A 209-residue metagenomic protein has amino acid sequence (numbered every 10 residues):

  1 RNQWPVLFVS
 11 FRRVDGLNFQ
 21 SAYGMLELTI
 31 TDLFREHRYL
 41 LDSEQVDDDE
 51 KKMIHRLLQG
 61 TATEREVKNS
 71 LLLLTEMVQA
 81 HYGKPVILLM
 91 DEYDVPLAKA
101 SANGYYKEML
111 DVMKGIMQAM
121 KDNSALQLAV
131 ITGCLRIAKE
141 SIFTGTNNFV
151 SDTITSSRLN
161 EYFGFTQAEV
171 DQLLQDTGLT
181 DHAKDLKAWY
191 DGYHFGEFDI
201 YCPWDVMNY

Functional and structural regions predicted by a protein language model:
R1-Y209: Phosphate-binding site recognition
